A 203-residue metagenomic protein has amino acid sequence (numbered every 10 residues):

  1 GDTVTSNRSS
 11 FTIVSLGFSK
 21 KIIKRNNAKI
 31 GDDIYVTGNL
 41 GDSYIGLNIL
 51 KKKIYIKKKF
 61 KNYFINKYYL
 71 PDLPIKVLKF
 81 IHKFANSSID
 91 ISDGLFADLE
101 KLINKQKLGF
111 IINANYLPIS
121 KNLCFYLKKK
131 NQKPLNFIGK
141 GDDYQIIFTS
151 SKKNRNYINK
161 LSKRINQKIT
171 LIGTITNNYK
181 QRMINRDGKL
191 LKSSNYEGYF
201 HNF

Functional and structural regions predicted by a protein language model:
G1-F203: Helix-biased detector of long, well-ordered alpha-helical tracts
